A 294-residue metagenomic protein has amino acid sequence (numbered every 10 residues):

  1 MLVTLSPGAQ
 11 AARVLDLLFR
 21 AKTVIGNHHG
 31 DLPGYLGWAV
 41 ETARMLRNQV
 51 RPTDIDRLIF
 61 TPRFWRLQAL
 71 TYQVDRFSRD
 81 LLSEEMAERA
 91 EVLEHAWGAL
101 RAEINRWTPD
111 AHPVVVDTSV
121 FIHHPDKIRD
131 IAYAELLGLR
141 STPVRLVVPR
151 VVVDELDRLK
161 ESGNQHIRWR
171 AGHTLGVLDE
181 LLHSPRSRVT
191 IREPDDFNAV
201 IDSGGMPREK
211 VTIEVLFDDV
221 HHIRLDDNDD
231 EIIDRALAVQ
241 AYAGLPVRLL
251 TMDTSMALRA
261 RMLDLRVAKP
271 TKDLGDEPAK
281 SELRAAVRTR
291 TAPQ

Functional and structural regions predicted by a protein language model:
M1-F19, Q49, E94-R248, T254-Q294: Active-site-proximal, substrate-binding regions of enzyme catalytic domains and RNA-binding/basic surfaces
M1-H112: Non-catalytic pre-domain segments flanking phosphatase-related domains
